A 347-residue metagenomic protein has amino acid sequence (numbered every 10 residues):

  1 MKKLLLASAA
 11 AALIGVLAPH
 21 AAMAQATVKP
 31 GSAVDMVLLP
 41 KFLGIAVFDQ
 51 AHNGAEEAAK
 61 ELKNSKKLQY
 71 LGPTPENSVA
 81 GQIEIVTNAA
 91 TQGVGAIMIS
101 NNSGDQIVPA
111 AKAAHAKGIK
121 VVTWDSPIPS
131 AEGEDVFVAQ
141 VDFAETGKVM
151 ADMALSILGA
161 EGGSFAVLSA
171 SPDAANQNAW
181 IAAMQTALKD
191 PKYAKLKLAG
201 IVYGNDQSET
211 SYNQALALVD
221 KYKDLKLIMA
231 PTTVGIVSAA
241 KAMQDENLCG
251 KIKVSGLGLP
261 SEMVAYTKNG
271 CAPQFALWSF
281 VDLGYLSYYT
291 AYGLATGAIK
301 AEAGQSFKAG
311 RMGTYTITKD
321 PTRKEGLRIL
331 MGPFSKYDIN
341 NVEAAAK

Functional and structural regions predicted by a protein language model:
M1-D35, T91, K112-I119, E343-K347: Short, low-complexity disordered leader/linker segments with a strong preference for bacterial N-terminal type II
A26-A33, P172, N176, Y288-K347: Hinge/cleft segment of the Venus flytrap/periplasmic-binding protein
V28-A58, L62, Q69-I83, S100-G104 (+2 more regions): Extracytoplasmic "Venus flytrap"
K29-G31, Q82, V138-S164, T210-Y212 (+2 more regions): Hydrophobic alpha-helical segments within soluble ligand-binding/sensing domains
V47-L62, T146-M150, A175-K195, T210 (+2 more regions): Short, solvent-exposed amphipathic alpha-helices that sit in or adjacent to ligand/effector-binding or catalytic
E61-P75, S164-V167, K189-D206: Short beta-strand elements in bilobed, periplasmic/extracellular small-molecule ligand-binding domains
T87-A90, A96-A116, M184, G200 (+1 more regions): Hydrophobic alpha-helical
P109-E145, S156, S164, P260-K268 (+1 more regions): Flexible loop/hinge segments that line or gate small-molecule binding clefts
